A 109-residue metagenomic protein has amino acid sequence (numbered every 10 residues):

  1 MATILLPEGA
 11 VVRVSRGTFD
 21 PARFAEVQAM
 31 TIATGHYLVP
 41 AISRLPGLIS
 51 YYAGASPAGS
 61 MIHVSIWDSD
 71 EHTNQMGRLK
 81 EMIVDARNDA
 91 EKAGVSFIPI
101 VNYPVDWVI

Functional and structural regions predicted by a protein language model:
M1-I62, D68-E81, N88-I109: Short S/T/G/P-rich N-terminal loop/turn motif that feeds into the first structured element of a domain
